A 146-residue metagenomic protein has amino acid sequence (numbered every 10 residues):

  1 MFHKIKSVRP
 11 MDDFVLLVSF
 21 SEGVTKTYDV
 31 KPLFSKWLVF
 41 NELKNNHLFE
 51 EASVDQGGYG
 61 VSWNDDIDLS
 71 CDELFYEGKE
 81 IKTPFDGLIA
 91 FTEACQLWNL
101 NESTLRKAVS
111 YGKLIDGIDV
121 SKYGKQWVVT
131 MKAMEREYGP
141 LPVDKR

Functional and structural regions predicted by a protein language model:
M1-R146: Motif-centric detector for short Cys/His coordination patterns
